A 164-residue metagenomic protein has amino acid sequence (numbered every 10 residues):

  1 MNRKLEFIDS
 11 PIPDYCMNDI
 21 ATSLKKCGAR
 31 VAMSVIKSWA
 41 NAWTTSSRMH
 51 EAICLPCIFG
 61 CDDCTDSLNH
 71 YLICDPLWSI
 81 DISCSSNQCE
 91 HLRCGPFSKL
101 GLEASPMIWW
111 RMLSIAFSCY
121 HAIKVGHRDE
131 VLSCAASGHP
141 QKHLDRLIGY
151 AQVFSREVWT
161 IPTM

Functional and structural regions predicted by a protein language model:
M1-M164: Family-specific functional microsites
